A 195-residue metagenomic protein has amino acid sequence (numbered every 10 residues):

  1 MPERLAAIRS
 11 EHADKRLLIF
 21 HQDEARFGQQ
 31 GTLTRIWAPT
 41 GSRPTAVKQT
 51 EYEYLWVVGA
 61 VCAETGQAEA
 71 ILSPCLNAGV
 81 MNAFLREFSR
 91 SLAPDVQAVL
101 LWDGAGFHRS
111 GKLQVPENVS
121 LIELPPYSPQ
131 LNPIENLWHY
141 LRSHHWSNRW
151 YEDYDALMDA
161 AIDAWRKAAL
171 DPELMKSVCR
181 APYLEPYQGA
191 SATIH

Functional and structural regions predicted by a protein language model:
M1-R86, R180-H195: Extended, low-complexity cationic-aromatic segments
D14-I19, I134-H195: C-terminal anion-handling pockets and recognition modules
F20-Q22, A98-W102, I122-P125, M158 (+1 more regions): Short beta-strand segments
S42-T50, E117-N136, W150: RNase H-like polynucleotidyl transferase catalytic core
G79-V99: Short, basic/hydrophobic alpha-helical segments
D95-H108, N132: Acidic/histidine-rich, metal-coordinating catalytic segments
R109, E123, Y127-S128, D155 (+1 more regions): Carbohydrate transferase catalytic cores enriched for Leloir-type hexosyltransferases
S110-N118: Short, aromatic/basic amphipathic alpha-helical patches
